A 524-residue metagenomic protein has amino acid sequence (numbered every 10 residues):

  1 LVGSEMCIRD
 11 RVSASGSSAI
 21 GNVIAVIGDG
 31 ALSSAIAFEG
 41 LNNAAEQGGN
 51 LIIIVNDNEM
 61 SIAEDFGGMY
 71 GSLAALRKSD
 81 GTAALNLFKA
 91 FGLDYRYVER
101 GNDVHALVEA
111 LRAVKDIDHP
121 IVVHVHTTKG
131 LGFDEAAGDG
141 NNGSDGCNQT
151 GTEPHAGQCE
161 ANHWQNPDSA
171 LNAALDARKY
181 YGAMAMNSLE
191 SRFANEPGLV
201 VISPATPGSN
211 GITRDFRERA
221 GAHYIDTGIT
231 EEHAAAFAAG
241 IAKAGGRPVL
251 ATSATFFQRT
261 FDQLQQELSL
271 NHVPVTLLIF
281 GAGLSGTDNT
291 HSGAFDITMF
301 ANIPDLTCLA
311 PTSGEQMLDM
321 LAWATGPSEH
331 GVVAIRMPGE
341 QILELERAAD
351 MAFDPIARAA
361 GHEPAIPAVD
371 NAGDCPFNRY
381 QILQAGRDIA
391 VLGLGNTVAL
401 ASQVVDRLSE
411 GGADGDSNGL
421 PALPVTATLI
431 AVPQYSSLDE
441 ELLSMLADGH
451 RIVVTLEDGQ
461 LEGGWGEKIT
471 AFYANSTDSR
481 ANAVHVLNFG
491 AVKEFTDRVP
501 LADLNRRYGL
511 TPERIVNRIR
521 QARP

Functional and structural regions predicted by a protein language model:
L1-I8: Short, small-residue-biased leader/transition segments that mark boundaries at the very start of proteins
G16-N22, G67-A110, A244-G246, N271-V273 (+3 more regions): Conserved thiamine diphosphate
E46-M60, S269-G281: A glycine-rich helix N-cap at a beta->alpha junction
N58-M184: Long, well-ordered, tryptophan-enriched scaffold segments
E109-L111, S144, N162, Y180-A194 (+6 more regions): Glycine-/acidic-rich phosphate or pyrophosphate-binding loops and their flanking alpha/beta elements
F133-F257, Q263-H272, G393-G395, S409: Non-catalytic terminal/interface segments that mediate subunit docking, oligomerization, and allosteric communication
G151-P154, Q158, W164-A174, G286-T287 (+4 more regions): Peripheral docking tails and interdomain loops at the edges of cofactor- or intermediate-handling domains
D226, V405, G419-L446: Generic long, charged, amphipathic alpha-helical segments
